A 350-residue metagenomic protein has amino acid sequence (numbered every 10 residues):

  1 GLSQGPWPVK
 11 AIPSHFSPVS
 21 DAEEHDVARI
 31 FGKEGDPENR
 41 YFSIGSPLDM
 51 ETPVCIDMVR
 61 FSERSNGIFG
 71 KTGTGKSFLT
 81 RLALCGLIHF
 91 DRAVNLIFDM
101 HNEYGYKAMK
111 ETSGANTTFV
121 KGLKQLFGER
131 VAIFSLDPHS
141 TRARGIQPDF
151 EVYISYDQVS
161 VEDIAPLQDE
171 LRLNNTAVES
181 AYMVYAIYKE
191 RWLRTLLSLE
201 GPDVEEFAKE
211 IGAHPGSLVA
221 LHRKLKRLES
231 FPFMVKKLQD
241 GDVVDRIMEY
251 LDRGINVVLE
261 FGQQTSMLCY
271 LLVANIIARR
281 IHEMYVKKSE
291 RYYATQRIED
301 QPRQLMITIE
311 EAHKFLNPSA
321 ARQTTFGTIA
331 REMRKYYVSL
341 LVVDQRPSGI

Functional and structural regions predicted by a protein language model:
G1-E34: Interdomain "pre-motor" coupling segment immediately N-terminal to P-loop NTPase/helicase cores
S3, E63, H101-G105, P138-T141 (+3 more regions): Conserved nucleotide-binding/hydrolysis micro-motifs of P-loop NTPases
G35-E63, S230, M234-L259, Q263: The Walker A/P-loop phosphate-binding site
N39-S135, Q323, S339: Glycine-rich phosphate-binding loop of nucleotide-binding enzymes
F61-E63, F90-R92, D252-R253, D300-R303 (+1 more regions): Short loop/turn elements that form and flank the Walker-type P-loop nucleotide-binding site in RecA-like NTPase cores
S65-G67, V94-L96, G254-V258, Q304-M306: Residue-level preference for the first positions of well-ordered beta-strands
A108, Q125-D240: Helical/strand "switch-coupling" subdomains that flank nucleotide/phosphate-binding cores, especially in P-loop NTPases
T265-I350: Conserved P-loop NTPase motor cores
